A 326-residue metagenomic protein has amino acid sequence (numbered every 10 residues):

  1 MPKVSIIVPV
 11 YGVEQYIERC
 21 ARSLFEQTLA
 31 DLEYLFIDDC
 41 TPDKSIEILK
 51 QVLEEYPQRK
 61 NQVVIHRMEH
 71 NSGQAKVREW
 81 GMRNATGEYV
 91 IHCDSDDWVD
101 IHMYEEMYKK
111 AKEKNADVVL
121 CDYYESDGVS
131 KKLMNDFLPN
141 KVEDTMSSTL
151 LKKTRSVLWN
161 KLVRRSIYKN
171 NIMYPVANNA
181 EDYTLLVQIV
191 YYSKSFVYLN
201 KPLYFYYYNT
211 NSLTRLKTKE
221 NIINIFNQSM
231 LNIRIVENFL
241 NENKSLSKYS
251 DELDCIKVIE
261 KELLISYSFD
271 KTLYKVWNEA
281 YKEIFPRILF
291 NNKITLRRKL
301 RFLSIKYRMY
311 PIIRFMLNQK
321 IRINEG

Functional and structural regions predicted by a protein language model:
M1-E26: N-proximal low-complexity "stem/linker" segments adjacent to membrane-targeting elements
A21-R67: Acidic donor-binding segment of Leloir-type glycosyltransferases
K44, D97-K110: Acidic donor-binding/catalytic loop of UDP-sugar-dependent glycosyltransferases, especially processive GT2
K60-N61, Y104-V176: Flexible acidic/His/Gly-enriched loops in nucleotide-sugar-dependent glycosyltransferase catalytic domains
R67-A85, E106: Glycine-rich, basic loop-to-helix element that forms the pyrophosphate-binding segment of sugar-nucleotide handling
V90: Short aromatic/hydrophobic "clamp" motif used to bind/position activated sugar donors
T145-E220, N224, Q228: Conserved nucleotide-sugar donor-binding catalytic segment
S268-G326: Membrane-interface aromatic/basic loop that binds lipid-linked glycans or pyrophosphate carriers, typified by
